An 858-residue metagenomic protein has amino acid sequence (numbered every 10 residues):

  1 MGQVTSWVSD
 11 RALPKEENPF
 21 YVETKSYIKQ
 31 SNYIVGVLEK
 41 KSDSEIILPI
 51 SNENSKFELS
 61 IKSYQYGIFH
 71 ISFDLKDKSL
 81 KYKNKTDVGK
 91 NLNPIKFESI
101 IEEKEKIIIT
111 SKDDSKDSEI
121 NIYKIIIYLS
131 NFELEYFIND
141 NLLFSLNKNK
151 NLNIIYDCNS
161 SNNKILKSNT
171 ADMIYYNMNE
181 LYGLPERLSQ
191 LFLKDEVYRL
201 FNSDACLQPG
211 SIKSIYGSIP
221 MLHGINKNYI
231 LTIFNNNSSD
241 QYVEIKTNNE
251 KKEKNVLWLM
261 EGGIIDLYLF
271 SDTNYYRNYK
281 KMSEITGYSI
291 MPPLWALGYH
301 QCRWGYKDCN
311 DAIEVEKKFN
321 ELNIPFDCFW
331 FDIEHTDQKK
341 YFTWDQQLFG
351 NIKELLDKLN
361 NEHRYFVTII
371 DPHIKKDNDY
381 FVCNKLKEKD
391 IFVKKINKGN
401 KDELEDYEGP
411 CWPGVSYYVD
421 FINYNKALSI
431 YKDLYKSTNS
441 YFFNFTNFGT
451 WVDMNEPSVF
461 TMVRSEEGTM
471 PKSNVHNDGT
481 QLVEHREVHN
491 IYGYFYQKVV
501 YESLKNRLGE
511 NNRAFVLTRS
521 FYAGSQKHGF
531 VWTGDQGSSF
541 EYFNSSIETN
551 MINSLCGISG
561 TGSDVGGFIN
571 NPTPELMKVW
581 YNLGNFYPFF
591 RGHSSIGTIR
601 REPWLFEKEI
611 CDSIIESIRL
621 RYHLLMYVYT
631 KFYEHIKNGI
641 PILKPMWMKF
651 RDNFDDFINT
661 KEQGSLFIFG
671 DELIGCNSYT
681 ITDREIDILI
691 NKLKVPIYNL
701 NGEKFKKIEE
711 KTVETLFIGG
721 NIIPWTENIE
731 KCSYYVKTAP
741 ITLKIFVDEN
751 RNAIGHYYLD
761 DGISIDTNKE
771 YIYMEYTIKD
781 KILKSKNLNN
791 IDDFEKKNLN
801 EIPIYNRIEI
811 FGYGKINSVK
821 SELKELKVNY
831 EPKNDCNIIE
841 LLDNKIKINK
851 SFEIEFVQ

Functional and structural regions predicted by a protein language model:
M1-W295, C302-W304, D308-K317, D345 (+10 more regions): N-terminal accessory segment at the very beginning of proteins
G2-N32, L142-V713: Catalytic-domain carbohydrate-binding cleft regions of carbohydrate-active enzymes
Y82-T86, F342, F667, E709 (+2 more regions): Aromatic-residue hotspot detector
I615-G639, L693, Y698-Y773: Catalytic cores of secreted or luminal carbohydrate-active enzymes
